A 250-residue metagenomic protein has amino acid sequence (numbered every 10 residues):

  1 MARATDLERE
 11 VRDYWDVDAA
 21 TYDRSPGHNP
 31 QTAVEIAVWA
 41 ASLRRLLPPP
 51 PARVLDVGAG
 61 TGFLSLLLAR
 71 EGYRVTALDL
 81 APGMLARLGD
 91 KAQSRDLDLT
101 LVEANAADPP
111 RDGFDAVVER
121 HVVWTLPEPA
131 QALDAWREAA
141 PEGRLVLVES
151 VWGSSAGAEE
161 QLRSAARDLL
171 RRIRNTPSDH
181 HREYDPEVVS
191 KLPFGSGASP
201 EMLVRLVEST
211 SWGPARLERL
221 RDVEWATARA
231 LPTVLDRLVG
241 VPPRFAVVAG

Functional and structural regions predicted by a protein language model:
M1-P50, R221-V223: Conserved class I S-adenosyl-L-methionine
L55, T61-D108: Class I SAM-dependent methyltransferase SAM/SAH-binding core
A107-V117: A short acidic, Gly/Pro-enriched loop at the edge of an enzyme's catalytic core that lines a small-molecule cofactor
A116-P129: A short SAM/SAH-binding and catalytic strip from SAM-dependent methyltransferases
A130-E142: A short glycine-rich, Lys/Arg-flanked "PGG" loop and its adjoining helix->strand segment in the class I
V146-T176: Conserved class I S-adenosyl-L-methionine
P193-S211, L217: Short alpha-helix
A230-G250: Core SAM-dependent methyltransferase catalytic element
